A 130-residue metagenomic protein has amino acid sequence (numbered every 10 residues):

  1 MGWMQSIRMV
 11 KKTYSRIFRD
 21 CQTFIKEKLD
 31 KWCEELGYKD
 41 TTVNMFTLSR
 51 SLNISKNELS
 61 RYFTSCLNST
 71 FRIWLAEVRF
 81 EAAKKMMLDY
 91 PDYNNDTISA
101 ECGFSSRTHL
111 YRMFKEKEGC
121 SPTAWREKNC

Functional and structural regions predicted by a protein language model:
M1-C33, M45, L52-K56, T70 (+4 more regions): Alpha-helical bundle regulatory/interaction domains
I25-K28, L75-F80: Generic hydrophobic, amphipathic alpha-helix propensity
E34-D40, R50, S65, L88-Y90: Short helix-capping/hinge SLiMs at alpha-helix to coil transitions
L59, H109-L110, F114: Short hydrophobic/aromatic patch on the recognition helix
S65-S69, M113-A124: A secondary-structure capping/hinge motif
S69, I73-L75: Short, basic-rich loop-to-helix N-cap that marks the start of a DNA-contacting helix
